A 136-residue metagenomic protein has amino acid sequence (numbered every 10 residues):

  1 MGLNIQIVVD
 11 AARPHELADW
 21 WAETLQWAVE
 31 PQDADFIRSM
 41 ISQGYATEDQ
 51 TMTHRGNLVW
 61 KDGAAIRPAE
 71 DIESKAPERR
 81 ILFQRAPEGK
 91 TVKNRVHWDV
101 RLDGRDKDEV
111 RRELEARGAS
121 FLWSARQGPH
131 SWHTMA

Functional and structural regions predicted by a protein language model:
G2-V9, D19, E23-L25, P31-Q32 (+5 more regions): Vicinal oxygen chelate
R13-P14, D103-K107: Helix N-cap motif at beta-to-alpha junctions
